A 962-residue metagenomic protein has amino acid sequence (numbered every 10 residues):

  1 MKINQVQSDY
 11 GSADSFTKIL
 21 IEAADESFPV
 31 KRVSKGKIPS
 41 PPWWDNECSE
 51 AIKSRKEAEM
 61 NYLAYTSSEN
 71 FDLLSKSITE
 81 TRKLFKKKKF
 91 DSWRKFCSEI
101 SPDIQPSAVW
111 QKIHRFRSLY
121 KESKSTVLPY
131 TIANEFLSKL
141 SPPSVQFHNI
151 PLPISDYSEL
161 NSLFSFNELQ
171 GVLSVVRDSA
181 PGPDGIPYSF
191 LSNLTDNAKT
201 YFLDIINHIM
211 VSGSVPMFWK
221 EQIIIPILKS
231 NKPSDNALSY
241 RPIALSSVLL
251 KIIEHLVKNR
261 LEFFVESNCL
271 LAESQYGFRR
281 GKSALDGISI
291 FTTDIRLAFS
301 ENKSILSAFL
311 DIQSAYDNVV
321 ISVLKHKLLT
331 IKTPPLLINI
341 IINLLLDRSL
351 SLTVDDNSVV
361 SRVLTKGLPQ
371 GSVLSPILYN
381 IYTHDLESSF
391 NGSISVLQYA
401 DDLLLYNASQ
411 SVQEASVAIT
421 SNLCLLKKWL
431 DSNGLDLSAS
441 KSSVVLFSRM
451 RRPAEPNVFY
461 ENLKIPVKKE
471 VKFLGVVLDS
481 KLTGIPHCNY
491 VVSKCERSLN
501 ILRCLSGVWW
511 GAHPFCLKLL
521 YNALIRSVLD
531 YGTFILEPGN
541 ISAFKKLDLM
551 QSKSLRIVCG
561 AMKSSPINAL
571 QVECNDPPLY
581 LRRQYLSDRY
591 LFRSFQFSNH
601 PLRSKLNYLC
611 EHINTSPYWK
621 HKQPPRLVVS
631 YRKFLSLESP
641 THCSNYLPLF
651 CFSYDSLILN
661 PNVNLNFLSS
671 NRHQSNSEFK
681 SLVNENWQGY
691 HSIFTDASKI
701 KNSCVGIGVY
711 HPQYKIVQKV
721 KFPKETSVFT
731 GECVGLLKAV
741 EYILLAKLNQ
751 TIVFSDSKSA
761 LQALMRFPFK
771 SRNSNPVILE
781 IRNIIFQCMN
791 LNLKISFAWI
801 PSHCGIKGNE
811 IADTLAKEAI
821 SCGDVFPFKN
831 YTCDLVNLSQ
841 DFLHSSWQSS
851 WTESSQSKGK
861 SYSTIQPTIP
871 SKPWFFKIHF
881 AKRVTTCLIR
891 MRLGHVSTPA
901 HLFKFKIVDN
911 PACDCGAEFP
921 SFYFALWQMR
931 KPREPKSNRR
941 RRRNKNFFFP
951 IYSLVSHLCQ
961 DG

Functional and structural regions predicted by a protein language model:
M1-S123, I501-S506, W510, F515 (+6 more regions): Arg/Lys-enriched, amphipathic patches
F16-I19, E26-W43, A64-F166, C574-D576 (+1 more regions): Basic/polar low-complexity segments
I19-E22, V33, E47, S54 (+9 more regions): Surface-exposed loop/turn segments and immediately adjacent short secondary-structure elements within folded domains
E159-P369, A408: Conserved pre-catalytic core of RNA-dependent polymerases
L329, L505, K715, N783-L791 (+1 more regions): Family-specific functional microsites
N343, L682-S698, K829-F919, K945: Helix/loop segments that flank and initiate small ligand/metal-binding modules
D356, S421-C424, D436-K469: Short, conserved micro-motifs composed of acidic
V360, N671-I752, L764-M765: RNase H-like nuclease fold core
